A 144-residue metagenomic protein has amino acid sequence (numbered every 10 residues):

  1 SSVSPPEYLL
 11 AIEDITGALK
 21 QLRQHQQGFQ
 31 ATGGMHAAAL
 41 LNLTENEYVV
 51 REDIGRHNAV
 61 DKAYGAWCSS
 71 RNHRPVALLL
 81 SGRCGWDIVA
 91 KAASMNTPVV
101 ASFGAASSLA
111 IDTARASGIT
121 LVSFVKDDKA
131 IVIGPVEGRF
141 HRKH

Functional and structural regions predicted by a protein language model:
S1-A38, L43, E47-V50: Intrinsically disordered, low-complexity regions enriched in acidic/Ser/Thr/Pro/Gln residues
E52-I54: Short beta->alpha transition motifs characteristic of CBS
R56-I133, G138-H144: Feature captures the catalytic cores and cofactor-binding loops of soluble hydro-lyases/lyases that act on carboxylate
